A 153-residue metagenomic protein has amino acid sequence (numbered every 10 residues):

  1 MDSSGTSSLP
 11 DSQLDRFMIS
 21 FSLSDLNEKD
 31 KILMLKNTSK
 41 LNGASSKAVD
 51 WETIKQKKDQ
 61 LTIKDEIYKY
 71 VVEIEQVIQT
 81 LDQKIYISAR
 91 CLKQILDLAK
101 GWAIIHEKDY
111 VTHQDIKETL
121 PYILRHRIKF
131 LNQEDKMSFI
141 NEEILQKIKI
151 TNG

Functional and structural regions predicted by a protein language model:
M1-A48, I54-K58, K100-W102: Canonical AAA+ ATPase core
T6, S24, Q60-K64, I85-S88 (+2 more regions): Alpha-helix initiation/capping motif
D11, D15, I19, K29-N37 (+4 more regions): Solvent-exposed alpha-helical segments within well-ordered globular domains of core cellular machineries
G43-L96: Conserved AAA+ ATPase small/helical "lid" subdomain
T80-R90, L98, I104-G153: C-terminal engagement/docking regions of AAA+ P-loop ATPases
